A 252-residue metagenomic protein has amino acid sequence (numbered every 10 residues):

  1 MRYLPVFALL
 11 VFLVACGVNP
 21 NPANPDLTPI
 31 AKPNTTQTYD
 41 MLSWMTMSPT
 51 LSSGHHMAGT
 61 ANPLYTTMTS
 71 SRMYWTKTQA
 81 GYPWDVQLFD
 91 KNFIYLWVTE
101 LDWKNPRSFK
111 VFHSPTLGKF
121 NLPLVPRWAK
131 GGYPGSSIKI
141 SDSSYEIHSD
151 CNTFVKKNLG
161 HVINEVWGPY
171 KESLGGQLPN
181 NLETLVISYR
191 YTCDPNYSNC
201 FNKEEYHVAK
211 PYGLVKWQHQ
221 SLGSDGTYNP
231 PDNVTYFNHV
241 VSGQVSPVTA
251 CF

Functional and structural regions predicted by a protein language model:
R2-L9: Sec-dependent signal peptide recognition, specifically the positively charged N-region followed immediately by
F12-A15: C-terminal motif of bacterial Sec signal peptides marking the signal peptidase cleavage site
G17-P20: Bacterial signal peptide processing site
N24-F252: Conserved functional acidic sites
